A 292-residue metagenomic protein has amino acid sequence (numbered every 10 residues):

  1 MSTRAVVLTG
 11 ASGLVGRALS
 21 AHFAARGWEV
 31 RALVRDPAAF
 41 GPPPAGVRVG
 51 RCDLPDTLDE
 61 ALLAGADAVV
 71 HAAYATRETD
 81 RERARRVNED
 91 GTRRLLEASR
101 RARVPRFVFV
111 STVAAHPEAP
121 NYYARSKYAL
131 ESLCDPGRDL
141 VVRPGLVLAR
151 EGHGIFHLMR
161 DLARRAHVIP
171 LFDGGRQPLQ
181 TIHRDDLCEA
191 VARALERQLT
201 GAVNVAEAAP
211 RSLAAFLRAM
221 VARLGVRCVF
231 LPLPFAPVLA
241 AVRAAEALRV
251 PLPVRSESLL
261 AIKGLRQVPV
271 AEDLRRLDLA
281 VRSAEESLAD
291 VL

Functional and structural regions predicted by a protein language model:
V6-R26: N-terminal Rossmann NAD(P)H-binding glycine-rich loop of SDR-like oxidoreductase domains
L8-T9, H71, R106-F109, L140-R143 (+2 more regions): Structural signature of the Rossmann-like NAD(P)-dependent dehydrogenase/reductase core
L33-A38, D53-L54: N-terminal Rossmann-fold cofactor-binding loop
R48-R93, A98, V113-P117: NAD(P)H-binding glycine-rich loop region in Rossmannoid oxidoreductase-like domains and their noncatalytic homologs
V87-Y128, P136, L140, G145: Conserved Rossmann-fold NAD(P)-dependent oxidoreductase catalytic core, especially the SDR/UDP-sugar
A119-N121, L140-L158, Q177, R184: Flexible, glycine-rich beta-alpha linker
D161-I182, D186, A190-R193, N204: A conserved pocket-lining segment of Rossmann-fold NAD(P)-dependent short-chain dehydrogenase/reductase
R193-V254, R276-L292: Mid/C-terminal beta-alpha module of Rossmann-like enzyme folds, strongest in SDR-family dehydrogenases/epimerases
